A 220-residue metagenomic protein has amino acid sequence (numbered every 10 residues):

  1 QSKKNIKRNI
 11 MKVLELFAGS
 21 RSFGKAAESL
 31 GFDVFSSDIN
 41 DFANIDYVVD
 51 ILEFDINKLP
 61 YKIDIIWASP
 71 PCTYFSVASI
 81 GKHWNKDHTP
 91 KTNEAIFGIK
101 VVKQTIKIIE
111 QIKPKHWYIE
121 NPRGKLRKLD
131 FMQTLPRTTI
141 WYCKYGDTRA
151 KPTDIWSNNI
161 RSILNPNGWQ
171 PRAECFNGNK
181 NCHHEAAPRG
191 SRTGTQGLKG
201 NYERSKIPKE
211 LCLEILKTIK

Functional and structural regions predicted by a protein language model:
Q1-K220: Conserved active-site and SAM-binding loop architecture of S-adenosyl-L-methionine-dependent nucleic-acid
